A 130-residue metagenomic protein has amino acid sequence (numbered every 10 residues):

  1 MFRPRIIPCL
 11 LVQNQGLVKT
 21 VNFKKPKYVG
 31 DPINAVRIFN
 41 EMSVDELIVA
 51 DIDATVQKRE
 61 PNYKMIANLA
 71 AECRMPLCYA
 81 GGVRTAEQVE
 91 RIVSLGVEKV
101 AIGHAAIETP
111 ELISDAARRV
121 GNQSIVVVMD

Functional and structural regions predicted by a protein language model:
M1-M75, V83-E87, N122-V127: Conserved N-terminal beta1-alpha1 strand-loop-helix module at the mouth
V12-N14, V18-K19, F23-K25, V93 (+1 more regions): Conserved anion-binding
K58, A80-G82, I102-A105: Glycine- and other small-residue-rich loops at beta-strand/loop junctions that grip anionic moieties
